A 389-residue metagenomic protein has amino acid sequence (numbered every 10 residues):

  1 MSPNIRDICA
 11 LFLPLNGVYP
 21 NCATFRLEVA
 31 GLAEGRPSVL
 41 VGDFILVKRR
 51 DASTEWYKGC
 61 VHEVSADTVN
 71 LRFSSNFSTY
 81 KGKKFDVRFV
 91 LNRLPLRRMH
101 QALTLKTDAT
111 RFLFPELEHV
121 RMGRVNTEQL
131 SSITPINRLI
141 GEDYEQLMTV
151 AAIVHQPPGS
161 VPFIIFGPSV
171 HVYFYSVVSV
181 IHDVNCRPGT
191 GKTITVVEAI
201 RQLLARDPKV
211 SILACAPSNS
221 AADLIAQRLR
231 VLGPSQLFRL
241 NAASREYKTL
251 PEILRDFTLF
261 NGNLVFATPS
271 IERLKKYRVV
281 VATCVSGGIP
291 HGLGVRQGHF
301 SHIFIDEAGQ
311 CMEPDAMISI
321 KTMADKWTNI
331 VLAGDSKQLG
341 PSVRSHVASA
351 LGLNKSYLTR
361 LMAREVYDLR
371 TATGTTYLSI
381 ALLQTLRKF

Functional and structural regions predicted by a protein language model:
S2-N16, V170-P188, A381-Q384: Short, compositionally biased segments
Y19-A23, A30-P157, Q227-R230, R239-N261 (+1 more regions): Pre-ATPase regulatory/linker segments immediately N-terminal to the P-loop/RecA-like helicase/translocase core
V154-H155, F174-V180, T193-D207, R228-L229 (+1 more regions): Walker A/P-loop NTP-binding motif
P158-I165, S179-V184, K209-V210, R278: Pre-Walker A (Motif I) flank of P-loop NTPase domains
I164-S169, P188, T195-R230, F238-L240 (+1 more regions): Conserved RecA-like ASCE P-loop NTPase motor core of nucleic-acid helicases/translocases
S169, P188, V281-T283, D306: Hydrophobic beta-strand scaffold positions of dinucleotide-using enzymes
D207, S218, L232, V285-G287 (+1 more regions): Conserved helicase motor core of SF1/SF2 NTP-dependent helicases
F266-G298, D315: Conserved helicase/translocase P-loop NTPase motor core
